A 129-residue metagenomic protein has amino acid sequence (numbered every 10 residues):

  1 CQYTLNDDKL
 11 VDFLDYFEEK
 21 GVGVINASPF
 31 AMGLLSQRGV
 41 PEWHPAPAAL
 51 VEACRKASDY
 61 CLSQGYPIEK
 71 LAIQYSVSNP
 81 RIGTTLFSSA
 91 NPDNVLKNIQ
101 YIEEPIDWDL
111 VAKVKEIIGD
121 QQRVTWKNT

Functional and structural regions predicted by a protein language model:
C1-N128: Beta/alpha (TIM)-barrel catalytic core signal, keyed to glycine-rich beta->alpha loops juxtaposed to Asp/Glu that bind
